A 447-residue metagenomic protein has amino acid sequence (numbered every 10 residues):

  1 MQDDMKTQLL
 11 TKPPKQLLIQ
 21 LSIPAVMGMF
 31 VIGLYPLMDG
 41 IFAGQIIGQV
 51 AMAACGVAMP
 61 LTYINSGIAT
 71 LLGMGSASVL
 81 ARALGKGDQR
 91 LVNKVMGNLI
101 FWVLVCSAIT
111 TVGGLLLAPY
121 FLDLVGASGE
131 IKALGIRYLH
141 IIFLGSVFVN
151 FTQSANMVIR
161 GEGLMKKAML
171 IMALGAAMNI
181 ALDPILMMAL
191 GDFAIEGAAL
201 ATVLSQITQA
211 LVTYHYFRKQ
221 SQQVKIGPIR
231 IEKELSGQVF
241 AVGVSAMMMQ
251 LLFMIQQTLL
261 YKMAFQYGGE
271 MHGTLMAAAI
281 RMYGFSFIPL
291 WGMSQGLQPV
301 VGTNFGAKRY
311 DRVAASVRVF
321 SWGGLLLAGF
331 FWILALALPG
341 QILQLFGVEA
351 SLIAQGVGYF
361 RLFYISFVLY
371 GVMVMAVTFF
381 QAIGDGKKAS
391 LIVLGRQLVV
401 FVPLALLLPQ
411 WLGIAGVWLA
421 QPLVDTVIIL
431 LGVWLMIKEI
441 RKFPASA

Functional and structural regions predicted by a protein language model:
M1-S22, L80-G145, L190-V244, V301-S366 (+1 more regions): Short alpha-helical transmembrane segments in multi-pass integral membrane proteins
L10-I47, P60-G75, V79, L104-T111 (+4 more regions): N-terminal transmembrane alpha-helices
Q20-D39, I141, G175, S205-Q209 (+2 more regions): Transmembrane helical elements of multi-pass membrane transporters/channels
I23, D39, S76, L117-A118 (+13 more regions): Hydrophobic/aromatic residues in alpha-helical transmembrane segments
M27, V31, Y35, N65-A69 (+15 more regions): Residue-level hotspots within pore-lining transmembrane alpha-helices of multi-pass secondary transporters
L34-M52, L122-G129, I185-F193, M254-R281 (+4 more regions): Helix-terminus/linker motif at the lipid-water interface of multi-pass membrane proteins
M52-V112, V149-A168, L275-P339, Y370-G384 (+1 more regions): Small-residue-rich hydrophobic transmembrane alpha-helices
G73, I142-R160, A168-A176, A198-T213 (+4 more regions): Short runs within selected transmembrane alpha-helices of multi-pass transporters and secretion channels
